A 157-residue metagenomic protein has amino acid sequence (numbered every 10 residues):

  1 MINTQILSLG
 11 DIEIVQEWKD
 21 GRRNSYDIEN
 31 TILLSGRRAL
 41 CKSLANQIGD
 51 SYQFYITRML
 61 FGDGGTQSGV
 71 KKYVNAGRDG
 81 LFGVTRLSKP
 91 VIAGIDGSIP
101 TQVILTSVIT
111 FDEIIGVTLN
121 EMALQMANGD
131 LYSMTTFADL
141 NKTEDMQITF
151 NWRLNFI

Functional and structural regions predicted by a protein language model:
M1-L119, A127-I157: Small cysteine-rich, disulfide-bonded extracellular modules of the LU/uPAR three-finger superfamily and closely related
